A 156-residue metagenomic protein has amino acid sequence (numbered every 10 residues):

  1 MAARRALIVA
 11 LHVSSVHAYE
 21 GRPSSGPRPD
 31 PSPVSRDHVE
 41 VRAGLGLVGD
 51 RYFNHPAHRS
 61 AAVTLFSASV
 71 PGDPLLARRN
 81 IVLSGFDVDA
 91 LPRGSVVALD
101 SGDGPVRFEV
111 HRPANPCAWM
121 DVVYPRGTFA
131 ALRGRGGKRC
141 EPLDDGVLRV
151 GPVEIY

Functional and structural regions predicted by a protein language model:
M1-R107, R112-P113: Electropositive, beta-rich accessory/interaction domains or terminal extensions that provide binding surfaces
F66, A90-L91, R126, R133-R135 (+2 more regions): Short alpha-helical interface elements
P71-R79, V122-G136: Short, basic/aromatic beta-hairpin or loop at an interaction surface
V82-G85, G137-R149: Short alpha-helix capping/helix-loop boundary micro-motifs
G94, P105, D145-V153: Loop/turn positions that initiate beta-strands
L99, V110, V150, I155-Y156: A generic structural signal for residues embedded in beta-strands
R107-R112, T128-L143: Active-site scaffold segments
P116-C117: Short, surface-exposed beta-strand-loop junctions and turns on beta-sheet-rich folds
